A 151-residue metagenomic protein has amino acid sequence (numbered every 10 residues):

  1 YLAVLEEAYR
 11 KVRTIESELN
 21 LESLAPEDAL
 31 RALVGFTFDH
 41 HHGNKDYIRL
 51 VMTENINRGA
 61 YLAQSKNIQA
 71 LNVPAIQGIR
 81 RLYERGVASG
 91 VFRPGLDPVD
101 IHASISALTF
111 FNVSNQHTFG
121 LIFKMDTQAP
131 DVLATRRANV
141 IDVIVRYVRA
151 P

Functional and structural regions predicted by a protein language model:
Y1-E22, D28, A32-D39, L50 (+2 more regions): Alpha-helical structural segments
L2, E27, R31, S65 (+2 more regions): Short, structured helix-loop boundary elements
L19-N20, Y61-S65, M125-P130: A short, mixed-charge helix-start or loop-turn motif at secondary-structure junctions
E22-P26, N44, R58, P151: Short coil/turn helix-boundary motifs
F36-D39, G43, V73-F92, S104-P151: C-terminal peripheral helix-coil segments that are non-catalytic and often amphipathic
H42-K66, N115-F123: Amphipathic alpha-helical segments used for helix-helix packing
R93-L96, D100: Alpha-helical transmembrane segments and their helix-start/interface "positive-inside/aromatic belt" motifs in integral
